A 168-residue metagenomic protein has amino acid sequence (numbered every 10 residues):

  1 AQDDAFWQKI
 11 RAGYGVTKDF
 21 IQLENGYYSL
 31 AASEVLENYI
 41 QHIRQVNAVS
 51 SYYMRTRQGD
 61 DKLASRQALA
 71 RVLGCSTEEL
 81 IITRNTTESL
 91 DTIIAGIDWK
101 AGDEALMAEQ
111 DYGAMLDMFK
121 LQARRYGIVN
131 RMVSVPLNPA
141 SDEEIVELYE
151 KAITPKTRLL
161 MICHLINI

Functional and structural regions predicted by a protein language model:
A1-I168: Pyridoxal 5′-phosphate
